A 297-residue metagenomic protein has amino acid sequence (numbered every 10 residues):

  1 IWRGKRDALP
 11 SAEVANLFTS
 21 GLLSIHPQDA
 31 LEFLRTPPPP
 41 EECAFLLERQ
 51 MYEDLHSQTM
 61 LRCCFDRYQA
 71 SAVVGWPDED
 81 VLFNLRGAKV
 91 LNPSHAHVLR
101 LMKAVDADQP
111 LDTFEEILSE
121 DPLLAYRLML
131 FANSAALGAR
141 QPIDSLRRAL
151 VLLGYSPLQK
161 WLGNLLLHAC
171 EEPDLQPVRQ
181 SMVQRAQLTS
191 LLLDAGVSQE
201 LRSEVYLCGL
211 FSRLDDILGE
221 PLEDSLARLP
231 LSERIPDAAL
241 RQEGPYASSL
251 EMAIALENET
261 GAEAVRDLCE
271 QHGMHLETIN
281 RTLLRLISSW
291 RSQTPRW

Functional and structural regions predicted by a protein language model:
I1-P39, P177, A195: Bacterial c-di-GMP phosphodiesterase EAL domain
E41-W297: Conserved alpha-helical "signature site" that marks functionally important helical segments or helix/loop junctions
